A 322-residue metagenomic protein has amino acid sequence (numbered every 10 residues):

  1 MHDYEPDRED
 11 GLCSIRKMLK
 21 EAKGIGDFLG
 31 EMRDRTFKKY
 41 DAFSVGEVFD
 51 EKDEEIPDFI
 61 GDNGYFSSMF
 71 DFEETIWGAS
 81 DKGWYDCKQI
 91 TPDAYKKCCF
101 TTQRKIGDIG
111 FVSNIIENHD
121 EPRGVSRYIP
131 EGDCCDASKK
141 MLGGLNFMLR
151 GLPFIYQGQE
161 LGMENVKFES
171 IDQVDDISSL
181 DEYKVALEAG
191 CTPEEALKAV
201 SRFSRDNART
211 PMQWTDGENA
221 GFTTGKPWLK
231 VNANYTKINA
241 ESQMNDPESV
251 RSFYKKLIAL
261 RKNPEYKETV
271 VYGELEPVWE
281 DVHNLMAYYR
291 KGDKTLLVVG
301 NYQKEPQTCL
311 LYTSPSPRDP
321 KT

Functional and structural regions predicted by a protein language model:
M1-L310, S314, R318: Active-site and adjacent substrate-binding regions of carbohydrate-active enzymes
P320-T322: N-terminal low-complexity segments that are often proline-rich with Ser/Thr-Pro
